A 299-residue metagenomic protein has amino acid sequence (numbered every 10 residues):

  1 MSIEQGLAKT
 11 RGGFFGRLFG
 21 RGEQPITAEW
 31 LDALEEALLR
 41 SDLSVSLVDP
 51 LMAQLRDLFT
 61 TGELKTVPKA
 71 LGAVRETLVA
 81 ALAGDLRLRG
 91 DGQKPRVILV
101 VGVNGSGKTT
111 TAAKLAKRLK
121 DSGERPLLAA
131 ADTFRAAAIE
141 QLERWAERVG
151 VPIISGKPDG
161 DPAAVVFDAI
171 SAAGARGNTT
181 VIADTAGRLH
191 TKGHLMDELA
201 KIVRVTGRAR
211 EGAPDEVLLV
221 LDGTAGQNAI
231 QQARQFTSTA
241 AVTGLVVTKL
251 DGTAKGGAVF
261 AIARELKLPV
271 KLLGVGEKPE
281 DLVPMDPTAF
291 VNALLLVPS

Functional and structural regions predicted by a protein language model:
E4-T133, A137-A183: Primarily NTPase-proximal linker/entry elements flanking Walker-type ATP/GTP-binding cores
E23, L39-L43, E63, G187 (+4 more regions): Amphipathic alpha-helical interaction elements
V101-G102, D184, V220, G274: Short beta-strand segments
G105, T133-R135, G187, A225 (+1 more regions): Short, glycine/acidic-enriched loop or turn micro-motifs at the edges of active sites
R135, R148, T185-R188, R204 (+1 more regions): Short, cationic motifs built from Arg/Lys/His that form the positively charged side of catalytic pockets
Q141, P158-R176, H190-S299: Conserved catalytic-core segment of NTP-binding enzymes
